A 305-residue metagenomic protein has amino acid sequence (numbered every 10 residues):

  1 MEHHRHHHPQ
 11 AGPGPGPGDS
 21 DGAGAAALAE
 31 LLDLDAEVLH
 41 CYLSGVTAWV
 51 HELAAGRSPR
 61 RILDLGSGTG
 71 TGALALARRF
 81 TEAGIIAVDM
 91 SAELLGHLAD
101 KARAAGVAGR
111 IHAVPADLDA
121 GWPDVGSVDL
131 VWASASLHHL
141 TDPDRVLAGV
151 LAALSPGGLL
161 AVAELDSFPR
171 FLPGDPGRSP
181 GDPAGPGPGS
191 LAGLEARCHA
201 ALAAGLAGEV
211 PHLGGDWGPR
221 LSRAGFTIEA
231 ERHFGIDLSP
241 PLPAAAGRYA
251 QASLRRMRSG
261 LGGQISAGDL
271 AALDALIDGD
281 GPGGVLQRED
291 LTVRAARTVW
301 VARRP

Functional and structural regions predicted by a protein language model:
H3, G215, R220-S222, T227-P305: Conserved Class I S-adenosyl-L-methionine
G22-S44: Class I SAM-dependent methyltransferase Rossmann-like catalytic core, especially the SAM/SAH-binding loop
L39, A161-L242: Conserved catalytic/acceptor-binding region of the Class I
H40-R60, A75: Conserved alpha-helix/loop element of class I SAM-dependent methyltransferases that forms part of the SAM/SAH-binding
R61-L63, T69-G121: Class I SAM-dependent methyltransferase SAM/SAH-binding core
W122-L130: A short acidic, Gly/Pro-enriched loop at the edge of an enzyme's catalytic core that lines a small-molecule cofactor
D129-D144: A short SAM/SAH-binding and catalytic strip from SAM-dependent methyltransferases
R145-L159: A short glycine-rich, Lys/Arg-flanked "PGG" loop and its adjoining helix->strand segment in the class I
